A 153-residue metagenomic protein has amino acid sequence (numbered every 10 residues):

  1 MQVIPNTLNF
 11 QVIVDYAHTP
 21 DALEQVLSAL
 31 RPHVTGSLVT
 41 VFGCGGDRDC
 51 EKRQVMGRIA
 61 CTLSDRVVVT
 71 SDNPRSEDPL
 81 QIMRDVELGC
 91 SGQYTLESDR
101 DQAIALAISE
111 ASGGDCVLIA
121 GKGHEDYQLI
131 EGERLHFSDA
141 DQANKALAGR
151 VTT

Functional and structural regions predicted by a protein language model:
Q2-T153: ATP-dependent carboxylate-amine ligase
